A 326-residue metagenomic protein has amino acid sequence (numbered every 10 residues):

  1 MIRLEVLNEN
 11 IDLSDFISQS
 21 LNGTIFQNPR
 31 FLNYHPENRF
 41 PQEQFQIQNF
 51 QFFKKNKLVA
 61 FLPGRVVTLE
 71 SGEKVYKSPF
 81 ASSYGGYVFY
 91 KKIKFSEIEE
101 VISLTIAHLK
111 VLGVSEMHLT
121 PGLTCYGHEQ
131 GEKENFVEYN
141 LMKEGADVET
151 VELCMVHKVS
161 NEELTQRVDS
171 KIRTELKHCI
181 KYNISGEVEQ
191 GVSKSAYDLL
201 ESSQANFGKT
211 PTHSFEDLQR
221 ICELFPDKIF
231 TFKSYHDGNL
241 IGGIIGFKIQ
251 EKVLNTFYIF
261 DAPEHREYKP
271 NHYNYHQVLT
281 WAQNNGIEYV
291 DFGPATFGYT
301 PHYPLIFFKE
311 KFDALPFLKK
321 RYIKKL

Functional and structural regions predicted by a protein language model:
I2-G72, L123-E149, C154-H265: A conserved beta-strand-loop-helix scaffold within acyl/acetyltransferase catalytic domains
V67-G86: Conserved acyl-donor/pantetheine-binding loop and adjacent beta-alpha core of acyl/acetyltransferases and related
F80-Y84, T150, F317: Short, solvent-exposed loop/turn segments at the edges of secondary structure
Y84-K94: The substrate-binding groove and active-site-proximal loops of carbohydrate-active enzymes, especially glycoside
E99-L104, R220, L224, K228-L326: Aromatic (often tryptophan-rich) hydrophobic motifs at membrane interfaces
S115-M117, E288: Short acidic/polar active-site loop segments enriched in Thr and Asp
L119-E132, F292-Y303: Conserved beta-strand-loop-alpha-helix junction that forms the acyl-donor binding cleft
